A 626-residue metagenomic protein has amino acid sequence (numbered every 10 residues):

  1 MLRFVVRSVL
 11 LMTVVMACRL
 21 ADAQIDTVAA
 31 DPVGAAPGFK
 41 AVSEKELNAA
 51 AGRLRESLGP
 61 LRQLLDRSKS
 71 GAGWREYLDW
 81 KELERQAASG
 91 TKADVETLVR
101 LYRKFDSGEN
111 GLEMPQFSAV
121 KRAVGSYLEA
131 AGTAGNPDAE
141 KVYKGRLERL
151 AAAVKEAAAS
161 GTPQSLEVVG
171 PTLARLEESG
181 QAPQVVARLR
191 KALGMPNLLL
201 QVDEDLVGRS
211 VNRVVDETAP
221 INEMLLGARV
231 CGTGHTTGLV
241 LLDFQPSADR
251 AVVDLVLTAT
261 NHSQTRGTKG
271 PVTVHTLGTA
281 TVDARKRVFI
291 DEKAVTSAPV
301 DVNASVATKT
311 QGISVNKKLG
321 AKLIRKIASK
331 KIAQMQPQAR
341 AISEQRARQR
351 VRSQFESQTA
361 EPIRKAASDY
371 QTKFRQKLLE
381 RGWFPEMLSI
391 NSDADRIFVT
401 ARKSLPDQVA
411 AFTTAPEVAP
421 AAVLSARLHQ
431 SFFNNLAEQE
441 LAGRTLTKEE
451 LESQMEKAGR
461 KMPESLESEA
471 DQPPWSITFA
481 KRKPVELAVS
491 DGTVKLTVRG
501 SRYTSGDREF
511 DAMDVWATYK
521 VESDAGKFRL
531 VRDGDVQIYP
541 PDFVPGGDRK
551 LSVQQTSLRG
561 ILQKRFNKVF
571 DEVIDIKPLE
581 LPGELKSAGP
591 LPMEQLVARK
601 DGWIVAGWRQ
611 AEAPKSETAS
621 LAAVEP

Functional and structural regions predicted by a protein language model:
M1-V9: Bacterial N-terminal signal peptides that target proteins for export
S8-A17: Bacterial N-terminal signal peptides
R19-A23: Sec/Tat signal peptide C-region and signal peptidase I cleavage site
I25-V211, K326-D533, P540-P626: Extended, low-charge, aliphatic-rich alpha-helical segments
A187-V252: Interfacial loop/beta elements and low-complexity acidic/Ser/Thr-rich segments of macromolecular assembly/processing
G227-A228, G232-L241, Q245, K293 (+3 more regions): Short beta-strand/helix segments in adaptor/scaffold domains that form protein-protein interfaces within large
V240-L242, P246-T296, S468, P473-W475 (+2 more regions): N-terminal beta-strand/beta-hairpin edge segment
A298-I332: Short acidic, glycine/tyrosine-flanked loop/strand segments centered on an H-E-D-like triad
